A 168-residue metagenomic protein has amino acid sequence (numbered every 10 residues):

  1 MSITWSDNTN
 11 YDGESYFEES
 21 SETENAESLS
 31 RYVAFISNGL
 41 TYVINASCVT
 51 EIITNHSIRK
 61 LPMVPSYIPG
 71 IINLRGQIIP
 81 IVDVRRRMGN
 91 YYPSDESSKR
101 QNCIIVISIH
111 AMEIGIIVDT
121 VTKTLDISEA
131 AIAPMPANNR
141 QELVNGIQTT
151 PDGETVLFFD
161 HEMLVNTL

Functional and structural regions predicted by a protein language model:
M1-L168: An acidic, low-aromatic, low-complexity terminal/linker signal
